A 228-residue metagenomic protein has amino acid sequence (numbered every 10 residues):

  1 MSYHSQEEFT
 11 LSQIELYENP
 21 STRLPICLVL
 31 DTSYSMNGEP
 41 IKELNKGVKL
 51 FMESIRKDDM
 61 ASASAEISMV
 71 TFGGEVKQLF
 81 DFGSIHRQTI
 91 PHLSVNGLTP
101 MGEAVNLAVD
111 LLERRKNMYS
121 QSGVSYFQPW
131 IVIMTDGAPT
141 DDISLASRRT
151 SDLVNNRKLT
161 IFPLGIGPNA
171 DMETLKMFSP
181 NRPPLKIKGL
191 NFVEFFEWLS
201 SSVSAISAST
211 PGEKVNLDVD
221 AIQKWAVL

Functional and structural regions predicted by a protein language model:
M1-C27, S33-K42, R56, R114-V124: Acidic, polar low-complexity linker/tail segments
L30-S33, L44, M69, A108 (+1 more regions): DG-centered beta-turn motif at the end of beta-strands
S33, F51, I143-D152: Mixed-charge (Asp/Glu-Lys/Arg
L44-K57: An active-site-proximal "capping" alpha-helix that borders the catalytic cofactor pocket
D59-M60, S151-L159: Arginine/glycine-rich "motif VI" loop of SF2 helicases in the C-terminal RecA-like domain
A63-H92, M172-P180: Short beta-strand-loop
K77, R87-F127, T140-D141, T160-E173 (+1 more regions): Von Willebrand factor
P168-V227: Von Willebrand factor A/integrin I-like adhesion domains
